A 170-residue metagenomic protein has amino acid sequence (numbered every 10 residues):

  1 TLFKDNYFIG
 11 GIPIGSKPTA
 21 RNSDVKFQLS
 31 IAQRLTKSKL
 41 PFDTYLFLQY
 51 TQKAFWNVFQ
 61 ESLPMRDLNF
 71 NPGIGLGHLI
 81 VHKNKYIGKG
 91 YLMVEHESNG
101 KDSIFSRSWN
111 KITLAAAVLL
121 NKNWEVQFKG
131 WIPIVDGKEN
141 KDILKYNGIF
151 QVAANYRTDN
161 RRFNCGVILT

Functional and structural regions predicted by a protein language model:
T1-V25: Long, mid-chain structured domain cores
L2-G11, T36-N160, V167-L169: Outer-membrane pore/translocation modules
K17-K39: N-terminal low-complexity, intrinsically disordered segments
